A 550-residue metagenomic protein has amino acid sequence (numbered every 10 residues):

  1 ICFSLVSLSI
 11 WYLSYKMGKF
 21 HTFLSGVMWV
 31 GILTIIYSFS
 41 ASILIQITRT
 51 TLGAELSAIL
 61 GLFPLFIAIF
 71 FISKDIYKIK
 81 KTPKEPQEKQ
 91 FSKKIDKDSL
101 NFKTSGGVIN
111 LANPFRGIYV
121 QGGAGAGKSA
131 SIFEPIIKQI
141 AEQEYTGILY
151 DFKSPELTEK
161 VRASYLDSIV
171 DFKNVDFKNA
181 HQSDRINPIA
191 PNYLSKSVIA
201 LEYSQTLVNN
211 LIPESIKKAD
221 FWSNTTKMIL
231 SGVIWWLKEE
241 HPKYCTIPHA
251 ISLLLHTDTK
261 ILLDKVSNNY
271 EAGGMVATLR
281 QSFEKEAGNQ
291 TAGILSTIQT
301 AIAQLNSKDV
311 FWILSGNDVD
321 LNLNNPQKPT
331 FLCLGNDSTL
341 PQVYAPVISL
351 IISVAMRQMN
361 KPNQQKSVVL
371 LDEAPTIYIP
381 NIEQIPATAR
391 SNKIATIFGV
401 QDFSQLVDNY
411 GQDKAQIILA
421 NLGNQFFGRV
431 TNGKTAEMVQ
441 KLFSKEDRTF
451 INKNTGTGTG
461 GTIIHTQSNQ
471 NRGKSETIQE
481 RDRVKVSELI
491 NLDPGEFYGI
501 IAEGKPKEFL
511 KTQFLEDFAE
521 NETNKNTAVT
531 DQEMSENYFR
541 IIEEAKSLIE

Functional and structural regions predicted by a protein language model:
I1-A126, A130-K138, Q143, H181 (+3 more regions): Basic- and hydrophobic-enriched, low-structure N-terminal and domain-boundary segments that flank ATP-binding catalytic
S4-L8, P326, I417-I418, Q467: Short alpha-helix boundary/capping motifs
L62, G107, G274-M275, N317 (+5 more regions): Intrinsically disordered, low-complexity regions
K80-K84, F102, I109-A395, Y410 (+2 more regions): P-loop NTPase motor domains
E88-G106, V276-S282, E286-N289, R448-T459: N-terminal short leaders/motifs
P386-T388, N392-Y498: Conserved ATP-driven motor cores of ASCE-family P-loop NTPases powering translocation/secretion/packaging/pilus
